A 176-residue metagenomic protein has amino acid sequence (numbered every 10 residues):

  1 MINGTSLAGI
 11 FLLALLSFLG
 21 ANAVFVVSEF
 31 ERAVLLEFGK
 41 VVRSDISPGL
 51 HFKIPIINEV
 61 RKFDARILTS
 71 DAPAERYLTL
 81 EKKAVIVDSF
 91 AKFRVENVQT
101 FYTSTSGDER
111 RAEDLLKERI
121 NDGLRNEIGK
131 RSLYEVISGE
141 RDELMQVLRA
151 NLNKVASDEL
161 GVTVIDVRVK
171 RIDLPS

Functional and structural regions predicted by a protein language model:
I2-V24: Single-pass alpha-helical transmembrane signal-anchor segments
S6, S28, P175: Residue-level signal for threonine
A21-G129: Hydrophobic membrane-anchoring helix/hairpin
T79-E81, V87, F93, A112-P175: Amphipathic, coiled-coil-like alpha-helical scaffolding segments used for oligomerization/assembly
T100-F101, L174-S176: Short acidic, Gly/Pro-enriched loop/turn segments at secondary-structure junctions
